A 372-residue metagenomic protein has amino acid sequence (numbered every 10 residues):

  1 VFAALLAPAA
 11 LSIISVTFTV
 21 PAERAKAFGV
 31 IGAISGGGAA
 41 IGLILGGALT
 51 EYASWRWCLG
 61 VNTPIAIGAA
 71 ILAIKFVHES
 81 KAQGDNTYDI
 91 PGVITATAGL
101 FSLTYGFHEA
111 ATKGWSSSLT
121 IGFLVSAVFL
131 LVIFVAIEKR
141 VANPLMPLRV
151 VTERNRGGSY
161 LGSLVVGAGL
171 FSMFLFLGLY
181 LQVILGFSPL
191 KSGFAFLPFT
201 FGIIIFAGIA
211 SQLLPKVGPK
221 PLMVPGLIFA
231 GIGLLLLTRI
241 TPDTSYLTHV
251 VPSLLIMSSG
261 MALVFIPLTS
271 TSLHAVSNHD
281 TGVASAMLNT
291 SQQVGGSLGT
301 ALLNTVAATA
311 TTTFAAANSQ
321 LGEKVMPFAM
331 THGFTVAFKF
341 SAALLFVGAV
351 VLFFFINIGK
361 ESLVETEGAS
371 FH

Functional and structural regions predicted by a protein language model:
V1-P91, S118, F201, N278: Helix-loop-helix hairpins in multi-pass membrane proteins, especially solute transporters
P8, S35-G47, E51, L100 (+3 more regions): Glycine/proline-centered helix-kink
S15-F18, I74-H78, F107, V135-R140 (+2 more regions): Structural signal for the C-terminal ends of transmembrane alpha-helices and the immediately following loop
V61, Y105, S118-L130, K139-T313 (+1 more regions): 12-transmembrane solute porter fold
A69, T312-K324: Peri-membrane helix termini and adjoining interfacial loops of integral membrane proteins
A70-T97, K139-R154, P215-K216, L363-G368: Flexible interhelical linker loops that connect adjacent transmembrane helices in multi-pass membrane transporters
K81-A82, T97-T120, V135-I137: Phenylalanine-glycine-rich, low-complexity intrinsically disordered regions, typified by the FG/GLFG repeat domains
A82, G322-P327, F355-H372: Intrinsic disorder in cytosolic terminal tails and internal cytosolic loops of multi-pass membrane transporters
